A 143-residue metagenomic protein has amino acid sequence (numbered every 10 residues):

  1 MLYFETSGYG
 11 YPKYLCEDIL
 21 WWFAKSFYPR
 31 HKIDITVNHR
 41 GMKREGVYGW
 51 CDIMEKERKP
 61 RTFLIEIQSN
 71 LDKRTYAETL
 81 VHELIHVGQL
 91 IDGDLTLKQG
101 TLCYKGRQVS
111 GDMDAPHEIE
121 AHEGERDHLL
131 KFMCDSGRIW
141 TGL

Functional and structural regions predicted by a protein language model:
M1-Y11, I33-R44: Hydrophobic or amphipathic, alpha-helical segments that drive membrane association/targeting
F4, V37-M42, A77, G106-S110 (+1 more regions): Non-catalytic architectural context of zinc metalloproteases
Y11-K32: Zn2+-dependent metallopeptidase catalytic core
R30, D34, D94-L95, D135-I139: Short, polar/charged, Gly/Pro-enriched helix-capping and turn/loop motifs at alpha-helix termini and inter-helix linkers
R40-R74, V87-I91: Active-site scaffold of zinc-dependent metalloenzymes
R74, L90-E123: Post-HEXXH active-site segment of zinc metalloproteases
T75-E83: Short alpha-helical catalytic segment bearing the HExxH-like zincin motif of zinc-dependent metalloproteases
E125-L143: Long, well-structured alpha-helical subdomains associated with metal-dependent extracellular/ecto-lumenal hydrolases
